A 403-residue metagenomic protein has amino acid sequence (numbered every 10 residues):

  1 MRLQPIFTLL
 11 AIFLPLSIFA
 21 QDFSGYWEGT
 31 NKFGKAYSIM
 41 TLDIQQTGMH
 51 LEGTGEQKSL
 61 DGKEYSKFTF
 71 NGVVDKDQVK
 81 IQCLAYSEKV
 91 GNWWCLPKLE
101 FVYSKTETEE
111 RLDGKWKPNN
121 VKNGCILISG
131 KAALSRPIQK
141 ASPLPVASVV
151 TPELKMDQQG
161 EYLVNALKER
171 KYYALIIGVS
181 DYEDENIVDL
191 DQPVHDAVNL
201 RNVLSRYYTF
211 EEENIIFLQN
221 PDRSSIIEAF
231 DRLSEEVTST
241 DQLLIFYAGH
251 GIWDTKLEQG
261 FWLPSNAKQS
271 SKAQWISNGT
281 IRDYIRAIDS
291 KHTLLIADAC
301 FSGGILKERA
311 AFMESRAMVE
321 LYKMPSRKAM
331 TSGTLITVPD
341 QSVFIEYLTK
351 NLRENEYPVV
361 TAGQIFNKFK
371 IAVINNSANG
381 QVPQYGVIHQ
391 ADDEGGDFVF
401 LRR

Functional and structural regions predicted by a protein language model:
M1-F23: Bacterial Sec-dependent N-terminal signal peptides
F7, K105-E107, V150: Intrinsically disordered/low-complexity terminal segments and short unstructured peptides
L10-F13, P97-L99, V194: Short, charged low-complexity linear motifs
Q21-P137: Central antiparallel beta-sheet cores of small beta-barrel/beta-sandwich binding domains
A133-R403: Cysteine endopeptidase catalytic domains of the caspase/legumain-like
